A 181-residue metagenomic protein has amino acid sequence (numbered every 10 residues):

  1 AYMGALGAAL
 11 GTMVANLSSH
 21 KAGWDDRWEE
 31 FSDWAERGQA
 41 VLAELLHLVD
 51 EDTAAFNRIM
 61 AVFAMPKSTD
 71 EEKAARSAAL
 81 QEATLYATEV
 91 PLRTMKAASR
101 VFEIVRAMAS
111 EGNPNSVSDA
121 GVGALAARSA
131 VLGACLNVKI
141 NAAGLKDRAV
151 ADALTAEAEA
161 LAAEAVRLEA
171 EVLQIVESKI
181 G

Functional and structural regions predicted by a protein language model:
A1-T12, N115-A134: Conserved phosphate/anionic-ligand binding catalytic regions in large, soluble enzymes, centered on
L17, I59-P66, G133-R148: Acidic, Mg2+-coordinating active-site segments of isoprenoid diphosphate-utilizing enzymes
S19-A64, L161, R167-L168: A structural-propensity feature for long, helix-poor, extended segments
K21, D25, M108-V117, N141-A153: Inter-helical turn/loop segments and adjacent helix faces that build the functional surface of alpha-helical bundle
G23-W34, G38, K73-L80, D147 (+2 more regions): Disorder-to-helix initiation segments
D52-L125, S129, N141: Amphipathic alpha-helical interface segments
A134-L145, D152-G181: C-terminal auxiliary extensions adjacent to catalytic cores
